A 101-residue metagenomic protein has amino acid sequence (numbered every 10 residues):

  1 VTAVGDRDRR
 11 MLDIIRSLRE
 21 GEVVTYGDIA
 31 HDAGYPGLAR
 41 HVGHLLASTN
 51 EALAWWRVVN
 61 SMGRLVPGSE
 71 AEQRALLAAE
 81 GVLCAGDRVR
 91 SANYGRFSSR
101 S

Functional and structural regions predicted by a protein language model:
V1-S101: Nucleic acid-binding interface residues in structured DNA/RNA-binding domains, emphasizing the DNA-engaging scaffolds
